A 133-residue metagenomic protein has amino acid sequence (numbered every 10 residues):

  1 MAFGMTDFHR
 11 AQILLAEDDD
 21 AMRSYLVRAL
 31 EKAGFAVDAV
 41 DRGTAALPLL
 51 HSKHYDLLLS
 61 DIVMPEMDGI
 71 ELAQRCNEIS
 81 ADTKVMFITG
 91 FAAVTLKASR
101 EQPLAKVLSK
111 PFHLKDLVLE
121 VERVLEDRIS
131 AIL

Functional and structural regions predicted by a protein language model:
M1-L14, K115-L133: Non-catalytic signal-transmission and effector/linker regions of two-component phosphorelay proteins
E17: Conserved acidic carboxylate
S24-K32: Charged docking surfaces used in two-component/phosphorelay signaling
G34-D41, L49: Short hydrophobic/Thr-rich beta-strand motif most characteristic of the beta2 strand and flanking loop of CheY-like
D41-A45, D68-L72: Acidic catalytic/metal-coordinating carboxylates
D61: Active-site residues of response regulator receiver
M64: Receiver (REC) domain active-site loop signature in two-component systems and cognate sites in sensor histidine kinases
